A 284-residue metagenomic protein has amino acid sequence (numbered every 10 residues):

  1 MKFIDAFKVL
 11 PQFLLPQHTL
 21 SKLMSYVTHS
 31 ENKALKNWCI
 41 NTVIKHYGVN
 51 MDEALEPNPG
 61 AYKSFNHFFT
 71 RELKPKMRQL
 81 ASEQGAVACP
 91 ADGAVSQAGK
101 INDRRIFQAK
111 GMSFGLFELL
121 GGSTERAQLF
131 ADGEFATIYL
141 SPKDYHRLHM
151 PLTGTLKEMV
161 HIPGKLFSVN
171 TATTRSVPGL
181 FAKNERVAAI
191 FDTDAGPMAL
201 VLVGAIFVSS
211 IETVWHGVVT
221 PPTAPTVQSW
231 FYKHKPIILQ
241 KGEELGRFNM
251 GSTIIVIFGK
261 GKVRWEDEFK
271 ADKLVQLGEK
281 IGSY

Functional and structural regions predicted by a protein language model:
M1-Y284: Contiguous, well-folded functional domains in the mature portion of proteins
